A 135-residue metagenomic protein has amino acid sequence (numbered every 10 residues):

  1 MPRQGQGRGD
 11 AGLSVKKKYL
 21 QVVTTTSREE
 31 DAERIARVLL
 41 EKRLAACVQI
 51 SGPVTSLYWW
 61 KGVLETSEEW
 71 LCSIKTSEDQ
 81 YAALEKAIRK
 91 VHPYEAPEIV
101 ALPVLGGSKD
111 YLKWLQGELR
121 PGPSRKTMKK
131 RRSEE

Functional and structural regions predicted by a protein language model:
P2-R3, G7, G12-E135: Positively charged, small/polar-rich N-terminal and surface patches that mediate targeting and assembly and bind
